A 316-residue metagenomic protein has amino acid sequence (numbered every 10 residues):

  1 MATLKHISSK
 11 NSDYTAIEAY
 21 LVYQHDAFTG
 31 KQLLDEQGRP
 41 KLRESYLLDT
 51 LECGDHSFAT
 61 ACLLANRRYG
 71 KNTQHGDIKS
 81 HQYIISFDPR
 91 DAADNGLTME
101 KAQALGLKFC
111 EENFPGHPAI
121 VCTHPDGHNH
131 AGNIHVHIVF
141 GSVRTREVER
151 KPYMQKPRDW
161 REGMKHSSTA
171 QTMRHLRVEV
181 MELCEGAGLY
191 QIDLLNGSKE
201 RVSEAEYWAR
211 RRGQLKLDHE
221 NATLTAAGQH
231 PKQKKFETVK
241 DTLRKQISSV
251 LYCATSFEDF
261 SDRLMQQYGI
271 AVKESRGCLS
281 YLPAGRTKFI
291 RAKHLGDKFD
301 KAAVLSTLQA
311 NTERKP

Functional and structural regions predicted by a protein language model:
M1-P316: N-terminal nicking endonuclease/strand-transfer module with a His-rich metal-binding environment and a catalytic Tyr
